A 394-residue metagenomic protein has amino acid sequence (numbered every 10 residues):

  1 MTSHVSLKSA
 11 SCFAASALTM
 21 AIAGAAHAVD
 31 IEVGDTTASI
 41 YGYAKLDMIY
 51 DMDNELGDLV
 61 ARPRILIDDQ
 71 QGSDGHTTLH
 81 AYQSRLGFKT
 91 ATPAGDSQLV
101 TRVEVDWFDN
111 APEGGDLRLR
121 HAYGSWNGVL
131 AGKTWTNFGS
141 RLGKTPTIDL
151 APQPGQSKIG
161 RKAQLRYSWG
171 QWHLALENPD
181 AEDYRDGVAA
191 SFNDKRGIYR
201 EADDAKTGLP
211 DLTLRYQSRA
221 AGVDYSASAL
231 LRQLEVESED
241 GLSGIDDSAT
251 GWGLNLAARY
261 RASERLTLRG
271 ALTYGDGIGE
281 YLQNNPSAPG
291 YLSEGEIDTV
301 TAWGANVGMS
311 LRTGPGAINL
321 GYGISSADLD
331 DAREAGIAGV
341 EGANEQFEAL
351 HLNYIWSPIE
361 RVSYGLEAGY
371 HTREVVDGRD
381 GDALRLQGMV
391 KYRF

Functional and structural regions predicted by a protein language model:
M1-A28: Gram-negative bacterial Sec-dependent N-terminal signal peptides
V29-V60, D69-R185, K206-T213, Q217-A221 (+2 more regions): Outer membrane beta-barrel
E32, G75-T78, P112-D116, Q153-I159 (+8 more regions): Replace "Gram-negative outer membrane beta-barrel proteins" with "bacterial and organellar outer membrane beta-barrel
D51, P93, W107-P112, T136-A151 (+9 more regions): Sequence/structural signature of outer-membrane beta-barrel proteins
N54-P63, Q283-S287: Short, flexible, mixed-charge acidic loops at enzyme active sites
R219-E348: Detector for outer-membrane/organellar transmembrane beta-barrel domains, recognizing the amphipathic beta-strand
L350-E367: C-terminal closing repeat unit and adjoining cap/tail of repeat-based domains
W356, G381-F394: Outer-membrane beta-barrel "beta-signal"
